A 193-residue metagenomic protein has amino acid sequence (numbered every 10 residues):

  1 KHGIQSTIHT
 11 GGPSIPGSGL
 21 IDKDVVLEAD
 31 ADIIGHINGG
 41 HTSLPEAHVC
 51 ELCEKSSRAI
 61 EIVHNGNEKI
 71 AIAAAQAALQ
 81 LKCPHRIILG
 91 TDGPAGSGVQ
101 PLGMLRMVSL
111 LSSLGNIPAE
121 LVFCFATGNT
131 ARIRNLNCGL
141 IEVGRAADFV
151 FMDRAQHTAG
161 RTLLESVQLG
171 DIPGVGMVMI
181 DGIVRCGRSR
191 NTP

Functional and structural regions predicted by a protein language model:
K1-G98: Active-site core of metal-dependent hydrolases
I15-G17, A131-R134, A159: Short gly/ser/thr-rich secondary-structure transition/capping motifs
L27-D30, M104, V143, D171: Extracytoplasmic/secreted proteins and extracellular or luminal domains
G35-N38, F123, F151, M179: Residues embedded in well-ordered beta-strands within globular domains across many folds
S43, A47, E68, I72 (+5 more regions): Electropositive phosphate-/nucleotide-binding environments in soluble metabolic enzymes
Q76-A155: His/Asp/Glu-enriched, well-ordered alpha-helical/loop segment that forms or immediately abuts the divalent-metal
A147-P193: C-terminal cap of metal-dependent C-N hydrolases
